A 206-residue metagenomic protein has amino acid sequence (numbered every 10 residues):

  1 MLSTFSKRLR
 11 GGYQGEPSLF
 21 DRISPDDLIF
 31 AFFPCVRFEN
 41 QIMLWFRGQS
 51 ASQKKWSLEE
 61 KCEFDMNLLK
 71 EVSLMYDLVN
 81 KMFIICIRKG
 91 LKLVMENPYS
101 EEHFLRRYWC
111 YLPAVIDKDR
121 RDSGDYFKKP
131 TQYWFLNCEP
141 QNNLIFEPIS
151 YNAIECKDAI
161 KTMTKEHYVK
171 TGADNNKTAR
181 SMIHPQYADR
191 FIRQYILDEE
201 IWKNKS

Functional and structural regions predicted by a protein language model:
M1-S206: Conserved active-site and SAM-binding loop architecture of S-adenosyl-L-methionine-dependent nucleic-acid
